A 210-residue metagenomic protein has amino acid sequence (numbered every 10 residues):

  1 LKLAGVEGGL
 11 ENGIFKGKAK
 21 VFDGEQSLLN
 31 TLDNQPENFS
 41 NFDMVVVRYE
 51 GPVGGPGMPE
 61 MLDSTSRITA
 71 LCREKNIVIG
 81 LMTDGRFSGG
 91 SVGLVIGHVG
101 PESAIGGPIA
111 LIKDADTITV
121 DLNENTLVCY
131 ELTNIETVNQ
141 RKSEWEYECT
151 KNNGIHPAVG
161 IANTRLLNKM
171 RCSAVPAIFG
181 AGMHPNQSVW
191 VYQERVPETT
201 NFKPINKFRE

Functional and structural regions predicted by a protein language model:
L1-E210: Feature captures the catalytic cores and cofactor-binding loops of soluble hydro-lyases/lyases that act on carboxylate
